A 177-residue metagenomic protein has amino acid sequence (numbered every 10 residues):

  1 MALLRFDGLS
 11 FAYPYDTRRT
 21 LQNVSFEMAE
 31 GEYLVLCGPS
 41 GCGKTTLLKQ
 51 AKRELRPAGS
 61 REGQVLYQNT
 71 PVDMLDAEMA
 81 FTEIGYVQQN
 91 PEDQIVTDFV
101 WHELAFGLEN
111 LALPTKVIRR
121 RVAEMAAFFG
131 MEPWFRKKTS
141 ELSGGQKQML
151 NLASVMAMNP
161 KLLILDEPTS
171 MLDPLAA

Functional and structural regions predicted by a protein language model:
A2-F6, F11-N23, L55-A58, D76: A short, flexible loop at the N-terminus of ABC-type nucleotide-binding domains that lies
C37-P39: The feature captures the beta-strand-to-loop junction immediately N-terminal to the Walker
S60-P71: Conserved ABC transporter NBD signature motif
T70-G85: ABC ATPase NBD coupling module
K116-W134: Conserved ABC ATPase "signature" region
K138-L142, Q146: Conserved ABC ATPase signature
L163-D166: Catalytic Walker B motif of ABC-type/P-loop ATPase nucleotide-binding domains
